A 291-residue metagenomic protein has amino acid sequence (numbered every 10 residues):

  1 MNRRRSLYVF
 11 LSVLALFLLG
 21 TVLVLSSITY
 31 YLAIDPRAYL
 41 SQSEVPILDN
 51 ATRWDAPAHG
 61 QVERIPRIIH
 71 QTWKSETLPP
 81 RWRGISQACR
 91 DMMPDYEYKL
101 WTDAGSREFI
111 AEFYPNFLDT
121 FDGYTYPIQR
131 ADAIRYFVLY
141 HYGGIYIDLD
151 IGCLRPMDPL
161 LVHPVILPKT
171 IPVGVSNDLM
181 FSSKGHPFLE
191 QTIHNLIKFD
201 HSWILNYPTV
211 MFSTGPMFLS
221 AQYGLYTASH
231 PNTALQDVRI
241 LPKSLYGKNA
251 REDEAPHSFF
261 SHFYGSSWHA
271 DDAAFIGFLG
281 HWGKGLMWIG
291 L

Functional and structural regions predicted by a protein language model:
M1-A131, L149-L291: Glycosyltransferase-associated regions of secretory-pathway enzymes, highlighting luminal stem/catalytic domains
A133-G143: Small-residue hinge/turn detector
I145-I147: Short aromatic-hydrophobic micro-motifs that form the base-stacking/packing surface for donor nucleotide recognition
